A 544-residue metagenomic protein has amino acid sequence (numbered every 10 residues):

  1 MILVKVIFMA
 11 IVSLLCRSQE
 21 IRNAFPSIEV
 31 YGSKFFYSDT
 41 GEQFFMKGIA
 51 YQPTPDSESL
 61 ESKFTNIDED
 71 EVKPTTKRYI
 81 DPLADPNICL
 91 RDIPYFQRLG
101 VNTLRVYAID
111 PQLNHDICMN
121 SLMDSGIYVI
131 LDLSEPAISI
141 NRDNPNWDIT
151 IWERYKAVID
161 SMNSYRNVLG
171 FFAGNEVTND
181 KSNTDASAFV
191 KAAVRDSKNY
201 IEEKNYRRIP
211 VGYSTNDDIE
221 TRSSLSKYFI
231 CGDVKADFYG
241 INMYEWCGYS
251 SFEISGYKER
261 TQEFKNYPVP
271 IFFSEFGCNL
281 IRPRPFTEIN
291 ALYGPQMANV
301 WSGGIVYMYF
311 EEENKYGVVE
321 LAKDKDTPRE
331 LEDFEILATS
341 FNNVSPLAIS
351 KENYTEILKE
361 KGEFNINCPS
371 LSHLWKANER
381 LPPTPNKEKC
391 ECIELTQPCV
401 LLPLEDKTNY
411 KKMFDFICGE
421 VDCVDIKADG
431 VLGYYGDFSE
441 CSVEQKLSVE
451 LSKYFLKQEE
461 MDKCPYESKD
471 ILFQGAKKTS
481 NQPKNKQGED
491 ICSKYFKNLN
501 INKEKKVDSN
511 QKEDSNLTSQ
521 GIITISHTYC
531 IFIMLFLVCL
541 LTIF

Functional and structural regions predicted by a protein language model:
I2, M9-S27, C539-F544: N-terminal signal peptide
I21-S125, I159: Active-site-adjacent substrate/metal-binding segments within catalytic domains of carbohydrate-active enzymes
F64-D68, K77-F96, T150-D160, E220-G232 (+2 more regions): Short, acidic/polar
Y155-D185, G212: Active-site groove signature of glycoside hydrolases
D185-V300, T327-E330, T355-A377: Noncatalytic carbohydrate-binding groove/subsite architecture in carbohydrate-active enzymes
R284-T355, K446-L451, F455: Substrate-binding cleft of secreted/luminal carbohydrate-active enzymes
E379-D514: Secreted/extracellular ectodomain signature
S519-F544: Cleavable C-terminal sorting propeptides in eukaryotic secreted/cell-surface proteins
